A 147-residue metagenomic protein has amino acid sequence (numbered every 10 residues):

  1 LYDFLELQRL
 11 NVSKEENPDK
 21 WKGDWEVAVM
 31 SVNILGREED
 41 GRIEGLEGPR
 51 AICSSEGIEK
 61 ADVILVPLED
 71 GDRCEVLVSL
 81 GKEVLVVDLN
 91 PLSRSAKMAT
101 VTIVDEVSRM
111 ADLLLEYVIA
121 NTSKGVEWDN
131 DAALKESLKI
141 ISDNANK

Functional and structural regions predicted by a protein language model:
L1-G48: Long, charge-dense
Y2, K22, S55, C74-L77: Short amphipathic alpha-helical segments and helix-helix/interface helices
L10-P18, P91-S95, R109-A111: Short gly/pro/ser/thr-enriched loop/turn and capping motifs at secondary-structure boundaries
D40-E59, L65-D72: Active-site glycine-rich loop that binds ribose-phosphate moieties when present
S55-E59, V76-S79, R94-A96: Solvent-exposed alpha-helices and their adjacent loops that cap or buttress functional pockets in soluble metabolic
L65, E83-V87, V101-I103: Hydrophobic/aromatic beta-strand patches that form the interior of the parallel beta-sheet core in alpha/beta enzyme
G71-L92: A short, gly/pro- and small-residue-rich
R94-K147: C-terminal functional extensions of proteins
